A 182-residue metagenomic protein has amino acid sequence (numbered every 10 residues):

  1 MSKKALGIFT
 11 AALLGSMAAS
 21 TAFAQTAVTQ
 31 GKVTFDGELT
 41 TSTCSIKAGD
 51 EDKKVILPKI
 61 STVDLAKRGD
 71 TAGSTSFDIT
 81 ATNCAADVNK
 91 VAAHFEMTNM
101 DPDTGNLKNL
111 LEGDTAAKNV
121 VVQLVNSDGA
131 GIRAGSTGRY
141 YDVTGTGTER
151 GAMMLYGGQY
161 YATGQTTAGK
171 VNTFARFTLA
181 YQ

Functional and structural regions predicted by a protein language model:
S2-G7, S20-Q182: Mature extracellular/passenger domains of Gram-negative fimbrial/pilin and adhesin proteins
T10-M17: Bacterial N-terminal signal peptides
